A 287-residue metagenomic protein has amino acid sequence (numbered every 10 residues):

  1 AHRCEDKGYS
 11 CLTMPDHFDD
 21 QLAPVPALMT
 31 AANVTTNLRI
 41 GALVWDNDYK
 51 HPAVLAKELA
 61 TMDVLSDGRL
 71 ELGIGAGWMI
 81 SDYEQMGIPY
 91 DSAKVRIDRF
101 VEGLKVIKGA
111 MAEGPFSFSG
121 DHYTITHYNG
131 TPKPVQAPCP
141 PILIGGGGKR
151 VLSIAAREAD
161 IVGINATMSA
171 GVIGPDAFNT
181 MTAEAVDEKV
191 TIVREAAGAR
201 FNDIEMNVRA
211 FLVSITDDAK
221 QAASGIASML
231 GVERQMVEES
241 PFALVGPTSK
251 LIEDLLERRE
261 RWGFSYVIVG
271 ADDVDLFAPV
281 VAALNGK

Functional and structural regions predicted by a protein language model:
A1-K287: Active-site-adjacent structural elements that line small-molecule/cofactor binding pockets in enzymes
